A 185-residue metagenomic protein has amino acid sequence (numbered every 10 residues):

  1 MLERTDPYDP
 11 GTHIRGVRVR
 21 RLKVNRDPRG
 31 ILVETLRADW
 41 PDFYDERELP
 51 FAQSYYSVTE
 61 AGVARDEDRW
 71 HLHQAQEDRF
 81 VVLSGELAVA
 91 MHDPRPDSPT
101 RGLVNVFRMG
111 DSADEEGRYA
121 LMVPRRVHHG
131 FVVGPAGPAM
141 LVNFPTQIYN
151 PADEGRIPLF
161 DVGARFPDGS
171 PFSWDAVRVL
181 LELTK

Functional and structural regions predicted by a protein language model:
M1-G117, G137-M140, P145-K185: Non-catalytic, conserved peripheral segments adjacent to functional cores
V89-A90, L121, H129-G134: Short beta-strand His + acidic residue motifs that chelate non-heme Fe in jelly-roll/DSBH and cupin folds
